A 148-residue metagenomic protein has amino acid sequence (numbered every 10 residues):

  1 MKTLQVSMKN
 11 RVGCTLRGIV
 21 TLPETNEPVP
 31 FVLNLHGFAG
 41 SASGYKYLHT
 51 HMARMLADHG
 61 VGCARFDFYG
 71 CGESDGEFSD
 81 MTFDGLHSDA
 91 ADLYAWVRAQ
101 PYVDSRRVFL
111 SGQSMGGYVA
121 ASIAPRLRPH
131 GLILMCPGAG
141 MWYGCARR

Functional and structural regions predicted by a protein language model:
M1-P30: N-terminal cap/lid segment of alpha/beta-hydrolase-fold proteins
V29, H36-S41: Active-site glycine-rich loops that stabilize anionic/oxyanionic intermediates across multiple enzyme folds
V29-V32, R107: Alpha/beta-hydrolase fold active-site loops
F38, G62, D67-S74, G138: Short beta-to-alpha linker loops that shape the active-site pocket of alpha/beta-hydrolase fold enzymes
A39-A53, F68: The serine-hydrolase catalytic nucleophile loop
G44-K46, S74-F78, C145: Conserved catalytic-core motifs of eukaryotic protein kinase domains, centered on the activation segment
A64, C71-S105: Catalytic nucleophile-loop/oxyanion-hole region of alpha/beta-hydrolase and closely related hydrolase-like folds
D92-R148: Primarily recognizes the serine-hydrolase "nucleophile elbow" in alpha/beta-hydrolase and SGNH/GDSL folds
